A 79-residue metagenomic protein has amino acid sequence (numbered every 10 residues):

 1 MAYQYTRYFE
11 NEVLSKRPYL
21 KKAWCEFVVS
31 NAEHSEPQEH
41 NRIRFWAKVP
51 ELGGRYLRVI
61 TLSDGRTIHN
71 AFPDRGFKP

Functional and structural regions predicted by a protein language model:
M1-P79: Ribonuclease/tRNase effector modules and their secretory precursors
